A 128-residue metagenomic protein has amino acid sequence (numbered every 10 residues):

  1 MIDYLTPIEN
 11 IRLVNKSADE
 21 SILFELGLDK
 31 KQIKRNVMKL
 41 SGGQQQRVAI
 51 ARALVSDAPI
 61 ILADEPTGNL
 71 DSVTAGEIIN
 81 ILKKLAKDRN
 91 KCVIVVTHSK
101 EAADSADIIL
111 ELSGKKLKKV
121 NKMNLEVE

Functional and structural regions predicted by a protein language model:
A18-Q32: Conserved ABC ATPase "signature" region
N36-L40, Q44-Q46: Conserved ABC ATPase signature
I50: Hydrophobic anchor residue at the start of the ABC signature
D57: Conserved catalytic motifs of ABC-family nucleotide-binding domains
I61-D64: Catalytic Walker B motif of ABC-type/P-loop ATPase nucleotide-binding domains
S72-T74: Helix N-cap at the start of a conserved alpha-helix in ABC-type nucleotide-binding domains
G76-D88: Helical segment within the ABC ATPase nucleotide-binding domain
